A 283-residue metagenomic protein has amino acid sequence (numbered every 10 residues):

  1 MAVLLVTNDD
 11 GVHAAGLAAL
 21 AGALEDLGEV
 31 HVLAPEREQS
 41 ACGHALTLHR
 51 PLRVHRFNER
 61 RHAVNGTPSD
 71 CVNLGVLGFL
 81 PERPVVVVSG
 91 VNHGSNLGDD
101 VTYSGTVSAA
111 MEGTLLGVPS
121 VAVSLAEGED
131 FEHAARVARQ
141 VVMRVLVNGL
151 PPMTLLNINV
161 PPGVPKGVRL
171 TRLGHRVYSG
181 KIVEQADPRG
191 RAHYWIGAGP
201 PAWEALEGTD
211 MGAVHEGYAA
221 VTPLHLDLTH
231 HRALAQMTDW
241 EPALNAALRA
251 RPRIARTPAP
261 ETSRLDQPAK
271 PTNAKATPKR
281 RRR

Functional and structural regions predicted by a protein language model:
A2-L4, A14-G78, E82-R83, A255-P258 (+1 more regions): A cross-family phosphate/adenosyl-ligand binding-site feature
V6-H13, D100: Short, glycine-rich nucleotide/cofactor-binding loops
T7, L33-P35, N65, S89-N92 (+3 more regions): Short beta-strand segments
D10, E38, T67-P68, N92-S95 (+2 more regions): Short glycine-rich anion-binding loops that position phosphate/pyrophosphate groups of nucleotides and phosphorylated
L77-P81, S108-P119: Alpha-helix C-terminal capping segments
S95-S104: Glycine/threonine-rich flexible loop motifs
T114-A134: Glycine-rich phosphate/pyrophosphate-binding loops and their adjacent beta-strand/loop elements at enzyme active sites
A134-S263, K275-R283: Electrostatically charged, flexible surface regions
